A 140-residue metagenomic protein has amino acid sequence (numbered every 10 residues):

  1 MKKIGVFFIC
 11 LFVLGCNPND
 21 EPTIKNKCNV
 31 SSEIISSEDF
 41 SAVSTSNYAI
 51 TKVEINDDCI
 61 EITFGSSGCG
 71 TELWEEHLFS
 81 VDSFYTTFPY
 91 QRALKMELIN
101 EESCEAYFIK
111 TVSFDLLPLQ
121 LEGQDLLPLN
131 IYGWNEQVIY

Functional and structural regions predicted by a protein language model:
M1-I4: Positively charged n-region of N-terminal signal peptides that target proteins for export
F7-F8: Sec-dependent N-terminal signal peptides
F12-G15: C-terminal motif of bacterial Sec signal peptides marking the signal peptidase cleavage site
N17-N19: Bacterial signal peptide processing site
E21-E54: Transition segment at domain starts
E54-E102: Mature extracytoplasmic domains of secretory-pathway proteins
K95-L126: Short, solvent-exposed, Trp/other aromatic-anchored flexible loops in extracytoplasmic proteins
L119-Y140: Surface-exposed edge beta-strand/loop patches
